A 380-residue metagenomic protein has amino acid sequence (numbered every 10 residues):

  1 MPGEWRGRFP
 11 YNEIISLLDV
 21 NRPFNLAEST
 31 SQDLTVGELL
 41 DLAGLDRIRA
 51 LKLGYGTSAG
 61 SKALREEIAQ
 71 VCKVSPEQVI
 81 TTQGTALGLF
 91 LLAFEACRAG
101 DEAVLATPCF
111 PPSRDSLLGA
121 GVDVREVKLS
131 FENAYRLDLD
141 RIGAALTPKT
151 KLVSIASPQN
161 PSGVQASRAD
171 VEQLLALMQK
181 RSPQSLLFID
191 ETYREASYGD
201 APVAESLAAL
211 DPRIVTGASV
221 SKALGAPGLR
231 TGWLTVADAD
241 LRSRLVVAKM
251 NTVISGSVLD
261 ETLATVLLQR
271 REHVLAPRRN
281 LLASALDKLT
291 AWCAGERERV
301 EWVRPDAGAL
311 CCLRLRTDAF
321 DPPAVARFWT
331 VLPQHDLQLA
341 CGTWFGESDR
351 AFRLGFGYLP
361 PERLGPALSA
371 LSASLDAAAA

Functional and structural regions predicted by a protein language model:
P2-G84, L91, L268-Q269, A377-A380: N-terminal small-domain helix-loop-helix segment of the aminotransferase-like
L26-S29, I68, V79, A103 (+12 more regions): Generic structural signal for small/hydrophobic residues in well-ordered secondary structure, especially within
A27-E28, T265, L281-T290, E301-L315 (+1 more regions): Conserved glycine-rich beta-strand-loop-beta hairpin in the small C-terminal domain of fold type I
S75-V79, G100-E102, K149, Q184 (+1 more regions): Short acidic capping loops at alpha-helix termini that bridge into adjacent secondary structure
E95-L117, S130: Conserved PLP-anchoring active-site segment centered on the Schiff-base-forming lysine
F131-P202: Active-site phosphate-binding strand-loop segment of PLP-dependent enzymes
G143, Q334-Q338, F345-A380: PLP-dependent enzyme catalytic core of the Aspartate aminotransferase-like
L210-A283, D287-G295, L375: Conserved core segment of the aminotransferase class I/II
